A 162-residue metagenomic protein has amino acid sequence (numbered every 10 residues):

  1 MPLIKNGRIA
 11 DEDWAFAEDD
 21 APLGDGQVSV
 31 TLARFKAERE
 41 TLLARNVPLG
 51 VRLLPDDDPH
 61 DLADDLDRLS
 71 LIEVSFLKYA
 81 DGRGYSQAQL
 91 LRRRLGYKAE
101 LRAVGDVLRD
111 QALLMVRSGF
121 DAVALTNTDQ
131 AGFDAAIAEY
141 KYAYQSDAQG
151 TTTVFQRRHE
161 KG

Functional and structural regions predicted by a protein language model:
L3-F16, R45, P55-D57, D67 (+3 more regions): Phosphate/adenylate-binding glycine loop and adjacent helical scaffold
D13-L53, D57: A positional/architectural concept
Q27-S29, P48-G50, L71-E73, E100-R102 (+1 more regions): Structural preference for beta-strand elements that scaffold enzyme active sites
P48-L91: Glycine/Thr-rich beta-alpha phosphate-binding loop at enzyme active sites
V51-L53, P59-D64, R109-A122: Catalytic cores of alpha/beta
L101-R109: Glycine-rich beta-to-alpha transition loops that act as phosphate-gripper elements at the mouths of alpha/beta enzyme
F120-A138: Glycine-rich phosphate-binding active-site loops on the catalytic face of alpha/beta enzymes
G132-R158: C-terminal helical cap(s) of enzyme catalytic domains, especially alpha/beta-barrels
